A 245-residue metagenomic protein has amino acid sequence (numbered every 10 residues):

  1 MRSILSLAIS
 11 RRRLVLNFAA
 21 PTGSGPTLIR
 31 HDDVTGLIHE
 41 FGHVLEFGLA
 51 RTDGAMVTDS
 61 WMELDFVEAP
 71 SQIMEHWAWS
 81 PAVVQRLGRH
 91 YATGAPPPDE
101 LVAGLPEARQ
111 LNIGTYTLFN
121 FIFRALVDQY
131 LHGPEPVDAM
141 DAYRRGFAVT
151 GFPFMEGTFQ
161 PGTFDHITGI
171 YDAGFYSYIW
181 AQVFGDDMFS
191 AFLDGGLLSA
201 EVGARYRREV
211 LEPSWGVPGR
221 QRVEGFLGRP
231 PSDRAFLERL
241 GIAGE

Functional and structural regions predicted by a protein language model:
M1-G36, P153-G157: Active-site-adjacent "gating/activation" loops or surface patches in catalytic cores
G23-V34, M56-S60, I170, G174: Alpha-helix N-cap/helix-initiation motif
L37-E40, V44-T52, W61-F66, I73-H76 (+1 more regions): C-terminal, non-catalytic "cap/extension" segments appended to globular domains
A78-S80: A gly/ser-rich beta-alpha-beta helix-loop segment of oxidoreductase catalytic cores
